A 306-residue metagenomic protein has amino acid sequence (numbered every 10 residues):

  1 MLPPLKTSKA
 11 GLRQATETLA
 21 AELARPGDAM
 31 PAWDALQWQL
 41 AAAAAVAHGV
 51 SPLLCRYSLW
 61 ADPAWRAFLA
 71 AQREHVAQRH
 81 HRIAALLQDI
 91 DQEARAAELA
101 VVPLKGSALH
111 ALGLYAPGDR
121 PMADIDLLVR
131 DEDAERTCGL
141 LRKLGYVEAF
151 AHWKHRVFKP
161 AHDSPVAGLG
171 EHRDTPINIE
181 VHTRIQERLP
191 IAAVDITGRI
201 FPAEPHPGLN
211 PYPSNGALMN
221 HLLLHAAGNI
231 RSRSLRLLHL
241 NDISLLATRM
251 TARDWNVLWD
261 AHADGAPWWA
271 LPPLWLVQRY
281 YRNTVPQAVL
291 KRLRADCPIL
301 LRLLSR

Functional and structural regions predicted by a protein language model:
M1-A123, V129-R306: Conserved NTP-donor binding/palm subdomain of two-metal-ion nucleotidyltransferases/polymerases, i.e., the charged
